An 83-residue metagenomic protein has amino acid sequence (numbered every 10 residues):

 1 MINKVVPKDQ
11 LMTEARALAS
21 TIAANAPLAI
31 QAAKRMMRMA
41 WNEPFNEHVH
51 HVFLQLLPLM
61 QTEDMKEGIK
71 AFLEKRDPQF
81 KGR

Functional and structural regions predicted by a protein language model:
M1, D64, R76: Conserved functional loop/turn residues at catalytic and ligand-binding sites
I2-H50, F80-R83: C-terminal long alpha-helix characteristic of the crotonase
A33-M36, L56, F72: Short alpha-helical scaffolding segments that buttress acidic/His motifs in well-ordered protein cores
D64-M65, A71: Interdomain hinge/lid region at the active-site interface of Rossmann-like NAD(P)-dependent oxidoreductases
K70-R83: Terminal low-complexity tails and localization/encapsulation signals of metabolic enzymes
